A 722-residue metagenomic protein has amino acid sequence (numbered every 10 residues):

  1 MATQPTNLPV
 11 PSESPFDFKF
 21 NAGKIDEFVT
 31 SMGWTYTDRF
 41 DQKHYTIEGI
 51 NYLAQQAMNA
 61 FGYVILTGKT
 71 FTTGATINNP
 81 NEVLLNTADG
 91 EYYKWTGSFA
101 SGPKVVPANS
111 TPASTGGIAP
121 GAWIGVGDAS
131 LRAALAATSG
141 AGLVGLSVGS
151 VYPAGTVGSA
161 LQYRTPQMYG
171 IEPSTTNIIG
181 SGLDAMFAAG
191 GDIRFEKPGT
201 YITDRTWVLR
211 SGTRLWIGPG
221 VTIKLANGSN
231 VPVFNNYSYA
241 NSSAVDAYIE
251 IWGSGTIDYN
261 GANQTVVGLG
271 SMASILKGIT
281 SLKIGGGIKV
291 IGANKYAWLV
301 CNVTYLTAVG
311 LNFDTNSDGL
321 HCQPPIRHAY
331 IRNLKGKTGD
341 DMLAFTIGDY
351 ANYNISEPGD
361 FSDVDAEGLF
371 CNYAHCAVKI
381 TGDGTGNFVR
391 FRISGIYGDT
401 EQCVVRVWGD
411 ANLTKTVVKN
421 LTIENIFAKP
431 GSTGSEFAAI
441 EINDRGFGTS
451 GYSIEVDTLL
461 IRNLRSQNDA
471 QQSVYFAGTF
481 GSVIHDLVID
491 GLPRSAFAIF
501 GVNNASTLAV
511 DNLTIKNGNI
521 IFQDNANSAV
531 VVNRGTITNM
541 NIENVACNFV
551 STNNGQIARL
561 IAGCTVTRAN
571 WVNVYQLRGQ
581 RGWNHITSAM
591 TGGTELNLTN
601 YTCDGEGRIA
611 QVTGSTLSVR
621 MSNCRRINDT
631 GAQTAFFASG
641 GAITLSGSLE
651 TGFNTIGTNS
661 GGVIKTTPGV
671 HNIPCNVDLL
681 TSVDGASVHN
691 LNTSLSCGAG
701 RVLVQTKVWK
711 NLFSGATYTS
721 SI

Functional and structural regions predicted by a protein language model:
M1-F195, L215: Non-transmembrane elongated oligomeric "stalk/shaft" segments that connect baseplates/barrels to distal
M1-P9, G685, L695-G700, T706-I722: Viral virion structural and adsorption modules
L85, T115, I124-G127, K224 (+3 more regions): Beta-strand-rich, repetitive solenoid scaffolds
S110-I118, G180-A188, T200-W216, K224-W252 (+11 more regions): Extracellular beta-strand-rich solenoid/capping regions of secreted or surface-exposed proteins that bind or remodel
I124, R194, I202, V208 (+35 more regions): Extracellular beta-strand solenoid repeats
D204-R205, L225-V231, N260-T265, M272 (+17 more regions): Short glycine/acidic-rich loop motifs that flank beta-strands on beta-rich extracellular proteins
L215-G218, D246-G253, L282-G286, Y305-G310 (+19 more regions): All-beta strand scaffolds that present successive hydrophobic residues in beta-strands
L413-I499, N503-N512, Q523: Gly/Ser/Thr/Ala-enriched C-terminal appendages of enzymes
